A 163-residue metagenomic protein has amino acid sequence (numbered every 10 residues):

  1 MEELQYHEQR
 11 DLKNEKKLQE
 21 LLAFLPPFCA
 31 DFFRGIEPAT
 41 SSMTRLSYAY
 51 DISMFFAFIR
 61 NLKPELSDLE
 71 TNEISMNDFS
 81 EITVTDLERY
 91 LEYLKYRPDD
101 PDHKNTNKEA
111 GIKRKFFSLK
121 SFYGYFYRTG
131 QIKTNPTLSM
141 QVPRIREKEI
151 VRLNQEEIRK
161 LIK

Functional and structural regions predicted by a protein language model:
M1-L46, T85: N-terminal DNA-binding module of tyrosine recombinases/phage integrases
F28-M43, I52-E149: N-terminal core-binding DNA-recognition domain of tyrosine recombinases/integrases
S47-Y50, E156: Generic recognition of short, well-ordered alpha-helical interface segments
Y48, L87-Y90, L161-I162: A structural signal for short hydrophobic/aromatic patches embedded in well-ordered alpha helices
D100, E147-K163: Long, amphipathic, Lys/Arg-enriched alpha-helical "connector/arm" segment
